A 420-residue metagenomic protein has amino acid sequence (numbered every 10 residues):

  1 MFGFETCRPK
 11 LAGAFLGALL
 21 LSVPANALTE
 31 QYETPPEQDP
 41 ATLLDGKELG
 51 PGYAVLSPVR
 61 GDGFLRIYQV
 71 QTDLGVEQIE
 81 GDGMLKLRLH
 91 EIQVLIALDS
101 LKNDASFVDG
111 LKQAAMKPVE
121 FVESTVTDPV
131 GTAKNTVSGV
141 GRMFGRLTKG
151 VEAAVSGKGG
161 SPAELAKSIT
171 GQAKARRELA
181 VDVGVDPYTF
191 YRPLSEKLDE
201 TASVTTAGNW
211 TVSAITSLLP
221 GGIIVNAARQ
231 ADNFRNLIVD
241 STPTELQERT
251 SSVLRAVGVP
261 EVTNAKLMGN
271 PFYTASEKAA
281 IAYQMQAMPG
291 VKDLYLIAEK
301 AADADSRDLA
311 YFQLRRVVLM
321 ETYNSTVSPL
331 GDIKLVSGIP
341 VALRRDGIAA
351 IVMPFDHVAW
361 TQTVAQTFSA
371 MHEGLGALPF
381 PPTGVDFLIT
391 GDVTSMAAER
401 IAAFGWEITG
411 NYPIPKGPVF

Functional and structural regions predicted by a protein language model:
M1-R8: N-terminal secretory signal peptides that target proteins for export/translocation
G13-V23: Bacterial N-terminal signal peptides
T34-G157: Cationic, glycine-rich low-complexity segments
F107-V126, S195-T216: Membrane-penetrating hydrophobic segments
G141-G159, A228-L267: Membrane-engaging insertion elements
V257-I339: Acidic-basic catalytic patches of nuclease active cores, encompassing PD-(D/E)XK and other metal-cofactor nuclease
V317-P379, V385-I389: Conserved catalytic cores of phosphodiester-cleaving nucleases, focusing on short active-site segments
T390-F420: Domain-level recognition of nuclease-like catalytic cores that cleave nucleotide substrates
